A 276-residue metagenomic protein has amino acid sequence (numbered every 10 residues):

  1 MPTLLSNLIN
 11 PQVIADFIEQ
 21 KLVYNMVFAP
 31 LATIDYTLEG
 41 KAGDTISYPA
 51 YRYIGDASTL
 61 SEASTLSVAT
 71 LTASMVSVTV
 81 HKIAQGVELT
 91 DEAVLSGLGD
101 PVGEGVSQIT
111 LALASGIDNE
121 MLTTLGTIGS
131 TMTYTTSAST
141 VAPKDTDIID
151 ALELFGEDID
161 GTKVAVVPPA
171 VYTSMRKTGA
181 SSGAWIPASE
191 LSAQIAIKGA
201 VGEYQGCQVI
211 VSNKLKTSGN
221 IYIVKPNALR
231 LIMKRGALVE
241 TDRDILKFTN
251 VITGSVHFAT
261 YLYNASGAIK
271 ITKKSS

Functional and structural regions predicted by a protein language model:
P2-A32, Y36-G55, L71-V80, T178-S276: Sequence/fold signature of self-assembling virion shell proteins
G43, A84, D160-T162: Short coil/turn connectors at secondary-structure junctions
E62-S67, L71: Active-site-surrounding "flap" and adjacent substrate/cofactor-binding loops of secreted or lumenal enzymes, prototyped
V78-L95: Extended, low-charge hydrophobic alpha-helical regions
T90, V166-V171, V224-K225, N264: Helix N-cap / beta->alpha transition motif
T90-E157, K270-S276: Alpha-helical scaffold segments that mediate packing/assembly in large oligomeric complexes
T127-V201: Extended, solvent-exposed, turn-rich assembly/linker loops in the middle of proteins
